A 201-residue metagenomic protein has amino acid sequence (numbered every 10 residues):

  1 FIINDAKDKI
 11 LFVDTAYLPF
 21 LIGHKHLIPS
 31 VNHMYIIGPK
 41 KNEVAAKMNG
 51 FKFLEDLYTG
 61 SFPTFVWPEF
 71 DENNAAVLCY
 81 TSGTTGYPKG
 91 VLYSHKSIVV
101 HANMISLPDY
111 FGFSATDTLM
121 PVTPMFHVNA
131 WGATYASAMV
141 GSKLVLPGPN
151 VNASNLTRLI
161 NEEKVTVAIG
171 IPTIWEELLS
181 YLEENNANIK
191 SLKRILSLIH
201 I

Functional and structural regions predicted by a protein language model:
F1-D56, K164: Structural core segment of the AMP-binding/adenylate-forming
K9, T15, E55, G60 (+4 more regions): Structural detector for helix-capping/boundary residues
V13-I22, K40, T123, V165-I199: Adenylate-forming
I28-N32, S142, K190-K193: A short helix->loop->beta-strand "cap" motif at the edges of active sites that frequently abuts
S61-N74, L78-M120, G132, S142 (+1 more regions): Conserved adenylate-forming
T81, I199-I201: Conserved small/polar residues in nucleotide/adenosyl-binding loops
V99-T118, V128-V167, Y181-L182: Conserved AMP-binding/adenylation subdomain of ANL enzymes
